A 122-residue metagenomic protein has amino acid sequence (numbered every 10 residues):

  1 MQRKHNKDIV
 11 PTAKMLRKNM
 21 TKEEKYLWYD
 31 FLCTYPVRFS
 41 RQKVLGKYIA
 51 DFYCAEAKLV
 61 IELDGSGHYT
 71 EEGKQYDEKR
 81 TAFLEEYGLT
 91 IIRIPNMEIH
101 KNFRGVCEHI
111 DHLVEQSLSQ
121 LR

Functional and structural regions predicted by a protein language model:
M1-R122: Nucleic-acid endo/exonuclease domains
